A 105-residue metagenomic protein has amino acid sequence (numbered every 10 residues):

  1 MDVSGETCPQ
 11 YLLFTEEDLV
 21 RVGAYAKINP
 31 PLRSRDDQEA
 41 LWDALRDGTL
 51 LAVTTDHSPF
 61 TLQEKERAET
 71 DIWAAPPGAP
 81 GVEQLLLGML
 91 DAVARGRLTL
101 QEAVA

Functional and structural regions predicted by a protein language model:
M1-V53, T70: Histidine/acidic residue-rich metal-binding segments in metalloenzymes
C8, S58-P59: Catalytic metal-binding/acid-base residues of hydrolase active sites
Y25, L51-V53, P59-A105: His/Asp/Glu-enriched, well-ordered alpha-helical/loop segment that forms or immediately abuts the divalent-metal
